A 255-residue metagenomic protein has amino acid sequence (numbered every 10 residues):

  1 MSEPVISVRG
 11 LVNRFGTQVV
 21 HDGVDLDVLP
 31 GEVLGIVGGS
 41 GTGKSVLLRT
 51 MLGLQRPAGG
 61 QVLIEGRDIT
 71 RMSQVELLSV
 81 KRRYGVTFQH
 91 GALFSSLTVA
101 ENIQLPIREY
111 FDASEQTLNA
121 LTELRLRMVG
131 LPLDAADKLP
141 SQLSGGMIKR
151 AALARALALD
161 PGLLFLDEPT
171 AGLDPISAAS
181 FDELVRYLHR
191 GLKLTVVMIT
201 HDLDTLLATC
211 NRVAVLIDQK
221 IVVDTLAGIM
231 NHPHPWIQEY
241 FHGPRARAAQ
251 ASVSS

Functional and structural regions predicted by a protein language model:
V37-G39: The feature captures the beta-strand-to-loop junction immediately N-terminal to the Walker
L52: Helix-to-loop junction immediately C-terminal to a conserved catalytic motif
R67-D68, Q116-D134: Conserved ABC ATPase "signature" region
L139-L143, M147: Conserved ABC ATPase signature
D160: Conserved catalytic motifs of ABC-family nucleotide-binding domains
L164-D167: Catalytic Walker B motif of ABC-type/P-loop ATPase nucleotide-binding domains
